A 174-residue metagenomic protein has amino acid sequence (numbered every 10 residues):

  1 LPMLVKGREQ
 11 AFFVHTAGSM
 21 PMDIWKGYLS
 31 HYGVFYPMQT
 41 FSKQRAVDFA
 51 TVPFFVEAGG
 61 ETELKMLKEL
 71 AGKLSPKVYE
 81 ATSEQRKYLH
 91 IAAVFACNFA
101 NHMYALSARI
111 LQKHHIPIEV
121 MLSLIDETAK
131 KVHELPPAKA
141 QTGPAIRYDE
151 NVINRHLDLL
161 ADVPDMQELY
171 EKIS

Functional and structural regions predicted by a protein language model:
L1-A46: Rossmann-like NAD(P)(H) cofactor-binding subdomain of soluble oxidoreductases
K6-Q10, E61, H115, D162-M166: Short, glycine- and charge-enriched coil/turn segments that flank and shape catalytic ligand pockets
F13-A17, F35-F41, A81, A93 (+4 more regions): Long, contiguous hydrophobic alpha-helical segments, chiefly transmembrane helices and signal peptides
V14, M38-A46, G59-E63, I110-K113 (+2 more regions): Predominantly flavin-linked oxidoreductase catalytic cores and closely associated redox partners
M20, E61-T62, N151: Short alpha-helical
I24, M66, R155: Phosphate- and divalent-cation-binding pockets in alpha/beta enzyme and binding domains that engage nucleotide-derived
A46-I91, A96-H133: Internal alpha-helical scaffold of NAD(P)-dependent oxidoreductase catalytic cores
T128-S174: Interdomain hinge/lid region at the active-site interface of Rossmann-like NAD(P)-dependent oxidoreductases
